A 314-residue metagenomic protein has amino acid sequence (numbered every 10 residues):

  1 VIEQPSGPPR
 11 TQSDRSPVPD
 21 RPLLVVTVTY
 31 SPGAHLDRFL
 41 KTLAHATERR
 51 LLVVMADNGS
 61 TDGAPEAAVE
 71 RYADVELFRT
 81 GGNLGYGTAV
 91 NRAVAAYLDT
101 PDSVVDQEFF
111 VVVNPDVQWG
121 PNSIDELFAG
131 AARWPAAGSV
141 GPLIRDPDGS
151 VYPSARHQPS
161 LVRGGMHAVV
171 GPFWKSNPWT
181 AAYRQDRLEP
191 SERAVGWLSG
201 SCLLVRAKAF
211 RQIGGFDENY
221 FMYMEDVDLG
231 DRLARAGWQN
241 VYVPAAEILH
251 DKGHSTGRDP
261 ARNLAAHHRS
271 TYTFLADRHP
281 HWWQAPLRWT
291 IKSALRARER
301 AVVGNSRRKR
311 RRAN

Functional and structural regions predicted by a protein language model:
K41-R50: Short, acidic, metal-binding catalytic loop of nucleotide-sugar glycosyltransferases
R49, D57-P65, G82: A conserved acidic beta->alpha catalytic loop
T80-V105: Glycine-rich, basic loop-to-helix element that forms the pyrophosphate-binding segment of sugar-nucleotide handling
F110: Short aromatic/hydrophobic "clamp" motif used to bind/position activated sugar donors
Q118-P153: Conserved donor NDP-sugar-binding/catalytic core segment of glycosyltransferases
P159-V195: Short, flexible, basic/aromatic active-site loop/helix in glycosyltransferases
R187-E247: A short, conserved alpha-helix in the catalytic core of glycosyltransferases
D228-R310: Active-site-adjacent helix/loop segment of glycosyltransferases that harbors family-specific signature motifs
